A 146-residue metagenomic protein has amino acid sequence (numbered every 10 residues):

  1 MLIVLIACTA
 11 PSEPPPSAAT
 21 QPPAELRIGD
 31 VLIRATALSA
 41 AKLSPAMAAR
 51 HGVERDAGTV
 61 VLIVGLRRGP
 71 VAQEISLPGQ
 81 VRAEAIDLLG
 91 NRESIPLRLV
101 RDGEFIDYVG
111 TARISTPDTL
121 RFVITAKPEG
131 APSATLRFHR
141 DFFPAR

Functional and structural regions predicted by a protein language model:
C8-S12: Bacterial signal peptide processing site
P14-V61, F143: Beta-strand-rich domain onsets/edges
T59-P70: Beta-strand-rich structural segments
Q73-A83: Short flexible loop/turn segments that cap and initiate beta-strands
R98-V123: Short, solvent-exposed, Trp/other aromatic-anchored flexible loops in extracytoplasmic proteins
V100, H139-R146: Short beta-strand edge segments in extracellular beta-sheet folds
K127-T135: Short acidic/polar inter-strand loop motif in beta-rich domains
